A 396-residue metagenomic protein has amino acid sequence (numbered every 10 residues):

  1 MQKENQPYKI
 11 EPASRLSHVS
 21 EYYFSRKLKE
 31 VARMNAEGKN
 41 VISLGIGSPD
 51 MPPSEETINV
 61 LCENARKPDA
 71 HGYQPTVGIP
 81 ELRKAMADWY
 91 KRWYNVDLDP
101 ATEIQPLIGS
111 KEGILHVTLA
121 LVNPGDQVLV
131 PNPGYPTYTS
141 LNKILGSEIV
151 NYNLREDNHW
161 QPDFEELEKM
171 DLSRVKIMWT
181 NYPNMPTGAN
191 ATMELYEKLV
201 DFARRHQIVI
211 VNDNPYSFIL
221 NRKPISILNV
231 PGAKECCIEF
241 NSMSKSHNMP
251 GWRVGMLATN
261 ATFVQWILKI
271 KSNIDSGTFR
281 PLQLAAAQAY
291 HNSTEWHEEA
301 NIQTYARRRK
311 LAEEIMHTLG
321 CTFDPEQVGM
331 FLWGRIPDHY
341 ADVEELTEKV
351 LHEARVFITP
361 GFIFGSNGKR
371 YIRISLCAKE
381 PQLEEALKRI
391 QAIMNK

Functional and structural regions predicted by a protein language model:
Q2, D88, E168, Y340 (+2 more regions): PLP-dependent enzyme catalytic core of the Aspartate aminotransferase-like
Q2-G109, H116, A289-N292, M394-K396: N-terminal small-domain helix-loop-helix segment of the aminotransferase-like
E37, L145, R205-H206, L319 (+1 more regions): Helix C-cap/helix->beta junction micro-motif
A120-N142: Conserved PLP-anchoring active-site segment centered on the Schiff-base-forming lysine
V150, L154-I225: Active-site phosphate-binding strand-loop segment of PLP-dependent enzymes
G232-Q303, K310-E314, M394: Conserved core segment of the aminotransferase class I/II
A287, Q303-E313, F323-R335, G368: Conserved glycine-rich beta-strand-loop-beta hairpin in the small C-terminal domain of fold type I
